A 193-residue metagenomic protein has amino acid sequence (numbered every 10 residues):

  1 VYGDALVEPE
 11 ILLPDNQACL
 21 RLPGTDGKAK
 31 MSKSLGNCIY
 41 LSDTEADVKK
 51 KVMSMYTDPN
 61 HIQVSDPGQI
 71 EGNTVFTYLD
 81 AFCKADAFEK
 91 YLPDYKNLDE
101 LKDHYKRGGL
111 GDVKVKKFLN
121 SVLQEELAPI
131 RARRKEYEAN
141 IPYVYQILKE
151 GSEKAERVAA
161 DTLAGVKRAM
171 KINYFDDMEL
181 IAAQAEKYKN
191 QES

Functional and structural regions predicted by a protein language model:
V1-S193: Conserved nucleotide- and phosphate/pyrophosphate-binding catalytic cores in adenylate/nucleotidyl-handling enzymes
